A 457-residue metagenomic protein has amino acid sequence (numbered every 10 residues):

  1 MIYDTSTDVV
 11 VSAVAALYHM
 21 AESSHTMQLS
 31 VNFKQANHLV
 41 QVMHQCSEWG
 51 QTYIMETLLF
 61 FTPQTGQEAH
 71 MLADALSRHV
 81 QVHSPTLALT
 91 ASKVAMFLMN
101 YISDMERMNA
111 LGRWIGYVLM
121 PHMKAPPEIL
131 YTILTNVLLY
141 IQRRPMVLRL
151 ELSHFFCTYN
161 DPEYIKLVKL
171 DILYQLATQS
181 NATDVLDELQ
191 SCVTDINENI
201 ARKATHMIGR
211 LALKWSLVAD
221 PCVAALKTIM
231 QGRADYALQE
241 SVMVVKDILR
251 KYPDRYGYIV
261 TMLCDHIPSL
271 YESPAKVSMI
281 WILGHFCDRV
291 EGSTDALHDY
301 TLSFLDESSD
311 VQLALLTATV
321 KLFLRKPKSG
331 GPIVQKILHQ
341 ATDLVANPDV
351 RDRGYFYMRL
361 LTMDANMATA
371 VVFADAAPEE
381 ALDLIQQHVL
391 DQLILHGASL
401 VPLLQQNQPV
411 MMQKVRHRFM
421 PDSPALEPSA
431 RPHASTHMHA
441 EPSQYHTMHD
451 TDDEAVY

Functional and structural regions predicted by a protein language model:
M1-A110: Solenoidal tandem-repeat scaffolds enriched in leucines and small polar residues
M1-I2, Q28-V42, Q67-V80, M105-M123 (+8 more regions): HEAT/HEAT-like alpha-solenoid repeats
I2, A16-S24, I54-P63, V80 (+14 more regions): Hydrophobic residues within the alpha-helices of tandem HEAT/HEAT-like
T5-T7, C46-S47, H83-S84, A125-P127 (+6 more regions): Short inter-helical turns and helix N-cap capping residues of alpha-solenoid HEAT/ARM repeat scaffolds
T7-V14, T26-F60, P127-L130, C157-A177 (+7 more regions): Long alpha-helical HEAT/HEAT-like repeat alpha-solenoid scaffolds in very large eukaryotic proteins, especially those
Q51, S84-A88, S92, M105 (+7 more regions): Extended acidic, low-complexity intrinsically disordered regions
M71, L176, Y271, G292-Q312 (+1 more regions): Acidic, serine/threonine-rich low-complexity intrinsically disordered linkers/hinges in large eukaryotic
